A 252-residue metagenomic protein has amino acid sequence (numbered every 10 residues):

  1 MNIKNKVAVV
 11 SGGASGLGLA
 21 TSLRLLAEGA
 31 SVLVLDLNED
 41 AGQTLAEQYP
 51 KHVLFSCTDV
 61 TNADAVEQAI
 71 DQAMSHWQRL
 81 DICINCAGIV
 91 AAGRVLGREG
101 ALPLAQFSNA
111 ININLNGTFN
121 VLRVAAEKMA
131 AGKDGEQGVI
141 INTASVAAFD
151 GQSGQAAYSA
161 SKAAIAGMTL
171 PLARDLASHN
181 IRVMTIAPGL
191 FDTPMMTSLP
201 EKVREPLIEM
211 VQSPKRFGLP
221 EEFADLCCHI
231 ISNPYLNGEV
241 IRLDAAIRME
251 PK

Functional and structural regions predicted by a protein language model:
V90-S108, E127, A131, G154-A157 (+1 more regions): Conserved mid-core segment of classical short-chain dehydrogenase/reductases
N112, E201-E222: Catalytic Tyr-x(3-8)-Lys segment
L122, S161, T169: Active-site helix of classical SDR
E127, A173-D175: Alpha-helical segment proximal to the catalytic Tyr-Lys
K133, L219-L243, R248: C-terminal substrate-recognition "lid" of short-chain dehydrogenase/reductases
S145: Residue(s) in the substrate-gating loop at a strand-loop-helix junction that position the organic substrate next
A177-R182, L236-E239: Short, small/polar-rich loop/turn modules that mediate ligand/substrate recognition or access, typified
